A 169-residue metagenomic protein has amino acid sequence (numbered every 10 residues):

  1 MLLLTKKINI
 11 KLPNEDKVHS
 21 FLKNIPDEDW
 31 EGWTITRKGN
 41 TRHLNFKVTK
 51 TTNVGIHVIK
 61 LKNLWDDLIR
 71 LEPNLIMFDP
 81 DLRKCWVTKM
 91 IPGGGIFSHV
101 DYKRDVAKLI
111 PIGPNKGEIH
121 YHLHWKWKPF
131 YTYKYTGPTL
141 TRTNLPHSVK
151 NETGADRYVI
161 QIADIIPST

Functional and structural regions predicted by a protein language model:
M1-F78: Non-heme Fe(II)/2-oxoglutarate
M1-T5, D105, A155-R157: A general secondary-structure signal for short beta-strands and their flanking turns/coil in non-transmembrane regions
N9-K11, I91, A163: Residues at the C-termini of beta-strands that transition into short coil/loop
D79-L145, R157-Y158: Catalytic core of non-heme Fe(II) oxygenases with the double-stranded beta-helix
S148-T153: Asparagine-centered strand-capping/turn motif at beta-strand->loop junctions
V159-S168: Hydrophobic transmembrane helix bundles of membrane-integrated enzymes that assemble and modify cell-envelope
